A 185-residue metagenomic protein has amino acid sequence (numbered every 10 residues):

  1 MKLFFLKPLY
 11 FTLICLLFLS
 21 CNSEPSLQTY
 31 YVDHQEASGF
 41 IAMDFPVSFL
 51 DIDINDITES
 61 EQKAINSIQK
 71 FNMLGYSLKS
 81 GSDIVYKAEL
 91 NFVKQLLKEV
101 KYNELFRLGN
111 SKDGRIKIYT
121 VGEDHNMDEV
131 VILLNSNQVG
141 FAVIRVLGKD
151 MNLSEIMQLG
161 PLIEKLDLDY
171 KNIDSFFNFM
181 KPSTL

Functional and structural regions predicted by a protein language model:
M1-Y10: Bacterial N-terminal signal peptides that target proteins for export
L17-S20: C-terminal motif of bacterial Sec signal peptides marking the signal peptidase cleavage site
N22-P25: Bacterial signal peptide processing site
Q28-Q95: Early exported N-terminus immediately downstream of N-terminal targeting peptides
G75-D83, V143-G148, L162-E164: Second-shell loop/turn segments in exported
V93-K149: Surface-exposed, polar helix/loop patches in the mature regions of secreted/periplasmic/lumenal proteins that form
L153-L185: C-terminal partner/receptor-binding element of secreted or periplasmic proteins
